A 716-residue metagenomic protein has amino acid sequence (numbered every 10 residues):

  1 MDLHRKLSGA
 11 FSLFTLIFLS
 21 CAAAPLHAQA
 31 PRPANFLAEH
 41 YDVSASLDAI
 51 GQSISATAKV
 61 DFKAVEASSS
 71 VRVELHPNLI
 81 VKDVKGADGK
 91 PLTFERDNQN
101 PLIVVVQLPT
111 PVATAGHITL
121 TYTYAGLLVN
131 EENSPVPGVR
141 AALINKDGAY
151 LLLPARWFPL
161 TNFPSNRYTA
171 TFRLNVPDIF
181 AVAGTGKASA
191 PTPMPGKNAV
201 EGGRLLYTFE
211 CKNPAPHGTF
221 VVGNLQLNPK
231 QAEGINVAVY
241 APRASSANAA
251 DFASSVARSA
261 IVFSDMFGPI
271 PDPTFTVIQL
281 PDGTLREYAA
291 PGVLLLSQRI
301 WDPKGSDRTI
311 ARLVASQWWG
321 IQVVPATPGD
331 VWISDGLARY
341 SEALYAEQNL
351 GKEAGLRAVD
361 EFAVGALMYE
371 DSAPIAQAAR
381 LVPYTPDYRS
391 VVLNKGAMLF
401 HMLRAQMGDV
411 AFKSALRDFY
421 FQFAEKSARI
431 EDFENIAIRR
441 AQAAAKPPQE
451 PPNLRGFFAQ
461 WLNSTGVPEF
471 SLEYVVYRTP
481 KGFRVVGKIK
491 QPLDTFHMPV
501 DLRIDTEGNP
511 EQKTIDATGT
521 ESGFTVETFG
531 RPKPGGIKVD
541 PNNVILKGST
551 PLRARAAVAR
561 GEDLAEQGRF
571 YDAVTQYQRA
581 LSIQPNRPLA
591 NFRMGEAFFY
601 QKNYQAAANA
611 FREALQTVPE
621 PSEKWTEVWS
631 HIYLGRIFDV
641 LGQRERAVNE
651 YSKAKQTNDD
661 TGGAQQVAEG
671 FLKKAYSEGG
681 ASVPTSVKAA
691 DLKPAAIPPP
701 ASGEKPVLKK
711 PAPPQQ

Functional and structural regions predicted by a protein language model:
L26-S55, K63, K82, R140-I144 (+2 more regions): N-terminal, polar/Ser/Thr-rich
A56, L160-A311, Y340-A343: Hydrophobic helix-coil surface modules that form long, contiguous segments used for peptide/substrate interaction
E66, R389-V485: Amphipathic alpha-helical substructures
N78-R140, K197-E201, T520-K533: A surface-exposed beta-strand-loop module
V81-K85, A183, E450-R455, T465-K538: Beta-strand-rich binding/interaction modules
T114, T123-T171, E233, L546-Q567 (+1 more regions): Glycine/proline-rich low-complexity spacer/linker segments in large multi-domain proteins
K212, R286-E287, V331, D335-M407 (+2 more regions): Acidic/His/Gly-enriched intrinsically disordered linker/tail segments that often contain short helix/coil "MoRF-like"
V293-D360, L416: Zinc-dependent metallopeptidase catalytic helix centered on the HExxH motif and its immediate flanking segment
